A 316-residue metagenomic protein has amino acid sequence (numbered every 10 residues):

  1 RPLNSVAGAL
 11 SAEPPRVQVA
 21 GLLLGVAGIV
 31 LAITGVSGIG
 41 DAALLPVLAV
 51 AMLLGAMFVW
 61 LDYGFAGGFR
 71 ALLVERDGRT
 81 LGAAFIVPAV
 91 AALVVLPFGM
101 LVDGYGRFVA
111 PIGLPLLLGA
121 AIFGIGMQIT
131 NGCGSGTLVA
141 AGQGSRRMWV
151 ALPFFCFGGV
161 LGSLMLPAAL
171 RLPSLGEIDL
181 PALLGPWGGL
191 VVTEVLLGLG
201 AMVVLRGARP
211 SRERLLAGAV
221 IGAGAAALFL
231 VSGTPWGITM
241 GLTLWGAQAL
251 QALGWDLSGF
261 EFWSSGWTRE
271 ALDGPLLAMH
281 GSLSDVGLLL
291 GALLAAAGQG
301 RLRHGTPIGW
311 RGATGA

Functional and structural regions predicted by a protein language model:
R1-A316: Membrane-interfacial helix-loop segments of redox and metal-homeostasis proteins, especially TM-loop-TM junctions
